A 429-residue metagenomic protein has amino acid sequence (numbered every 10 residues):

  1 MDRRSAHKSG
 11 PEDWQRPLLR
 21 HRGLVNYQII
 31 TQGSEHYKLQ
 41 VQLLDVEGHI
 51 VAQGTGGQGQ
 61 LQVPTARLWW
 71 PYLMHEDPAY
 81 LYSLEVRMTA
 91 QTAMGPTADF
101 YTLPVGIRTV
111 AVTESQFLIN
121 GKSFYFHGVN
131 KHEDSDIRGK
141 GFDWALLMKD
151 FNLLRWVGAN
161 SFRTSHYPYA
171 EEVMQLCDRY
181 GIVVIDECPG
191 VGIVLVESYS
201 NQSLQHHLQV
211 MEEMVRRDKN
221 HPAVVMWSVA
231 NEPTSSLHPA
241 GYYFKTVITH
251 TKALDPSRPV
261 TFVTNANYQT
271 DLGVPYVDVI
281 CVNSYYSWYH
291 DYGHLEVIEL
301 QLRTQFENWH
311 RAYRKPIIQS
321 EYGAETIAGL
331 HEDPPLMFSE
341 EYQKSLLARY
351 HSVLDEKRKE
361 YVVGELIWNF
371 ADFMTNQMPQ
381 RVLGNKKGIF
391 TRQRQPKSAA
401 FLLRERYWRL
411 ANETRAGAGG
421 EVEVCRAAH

Functional and structural regions predicted by a protein language model:
M1-Y167, M174-L176, Y180-V184, V210 (+8 more regions): Secreted/periplasmic carbohydrate-active enzymes, especially glycoside hydrolases
P96, A145, F151-L153, S161-R409 (+1 more regions): Substrate-binding/catalytic cleft of secreted carbohydrate-active enzymes, primarily glycoside hydrolases
